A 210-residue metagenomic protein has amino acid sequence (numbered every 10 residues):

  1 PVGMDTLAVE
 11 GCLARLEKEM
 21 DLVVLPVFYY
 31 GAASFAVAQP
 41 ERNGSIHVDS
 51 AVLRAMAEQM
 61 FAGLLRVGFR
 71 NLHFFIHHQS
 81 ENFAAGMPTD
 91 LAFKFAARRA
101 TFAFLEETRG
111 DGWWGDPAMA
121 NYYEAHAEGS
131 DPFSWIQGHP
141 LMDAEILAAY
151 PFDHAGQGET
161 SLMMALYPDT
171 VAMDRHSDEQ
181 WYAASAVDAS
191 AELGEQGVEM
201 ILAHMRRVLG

Functional and structural regions predicted by a protein language model:
P1-G210: Extended, histidine- and acidic-residue-enriched regions that form the cofactor-binding/catalytic faces
